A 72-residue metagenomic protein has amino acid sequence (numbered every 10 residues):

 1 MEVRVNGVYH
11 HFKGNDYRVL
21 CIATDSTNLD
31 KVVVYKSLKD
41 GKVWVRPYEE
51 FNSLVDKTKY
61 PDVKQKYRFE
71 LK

Functional and structural regions predicted by a protein language model:
M1-K72: Mixed-charge, low-complexity intrinsically disordered regions
